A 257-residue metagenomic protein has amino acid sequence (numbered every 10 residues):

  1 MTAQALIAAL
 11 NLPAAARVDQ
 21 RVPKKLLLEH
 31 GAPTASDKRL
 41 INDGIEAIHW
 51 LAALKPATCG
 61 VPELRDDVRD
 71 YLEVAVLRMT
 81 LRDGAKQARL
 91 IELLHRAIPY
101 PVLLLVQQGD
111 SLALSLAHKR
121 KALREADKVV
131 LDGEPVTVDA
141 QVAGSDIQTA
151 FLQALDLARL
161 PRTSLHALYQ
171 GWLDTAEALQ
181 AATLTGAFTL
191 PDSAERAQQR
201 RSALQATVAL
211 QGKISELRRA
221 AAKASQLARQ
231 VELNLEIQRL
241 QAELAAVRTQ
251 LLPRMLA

Functional and structural regions predicted by a protein language model:
M1-R120: N-terminal, leucine/charged-rich tether regions that mediate assembly and partner docking in large macromolecular
I7, N11-P13, R124, V130-D132 (+1 more regions): Generic, ordered loop/turn and secondary-structure boundary motif
Y71-R196, S202: Extended, non-transmembrane interaction/recognition domains
S193-A194, L204-A257: Alpha-helical oligomerization segments
